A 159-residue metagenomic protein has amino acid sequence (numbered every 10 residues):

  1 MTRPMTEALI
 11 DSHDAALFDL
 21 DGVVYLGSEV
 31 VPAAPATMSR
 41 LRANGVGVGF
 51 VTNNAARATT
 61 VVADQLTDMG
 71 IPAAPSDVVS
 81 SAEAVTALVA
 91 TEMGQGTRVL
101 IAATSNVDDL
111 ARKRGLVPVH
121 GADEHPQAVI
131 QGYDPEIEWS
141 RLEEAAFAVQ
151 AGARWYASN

Functional and structural regions predicted by a protein language model:
M1-L20, V24-N159: HAD-like aspartate-dependent phosphatase fold
